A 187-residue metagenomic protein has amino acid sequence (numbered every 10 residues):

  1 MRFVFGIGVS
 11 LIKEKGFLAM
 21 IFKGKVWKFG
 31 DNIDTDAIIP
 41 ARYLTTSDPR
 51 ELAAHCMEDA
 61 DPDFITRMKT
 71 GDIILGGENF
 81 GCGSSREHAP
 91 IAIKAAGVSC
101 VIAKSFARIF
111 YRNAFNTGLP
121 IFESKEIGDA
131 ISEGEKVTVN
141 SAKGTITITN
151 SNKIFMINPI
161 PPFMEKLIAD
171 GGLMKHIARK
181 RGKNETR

Functional and structural regions predicted by a protein language model:
F3-A19: Short, Lys/Arg-enriched N-terminal segments with co-localized hydrophobic residues within the first ~10-30 amino acids
G16, T117-R187: Acidic, glycine-rich flexible loop/linker segments
G16-I33, A37-A41, K175-E185: N-terminal, positively charged, Ser/Thr/Ala/Gly-biased leader segments that form transit/presequence-like amphipathic
I33, G81-E87, I168-A178: Conserved phosphate/anionic-ligand binding catalytic regions in large, soluble enzymes, centered on
A37, E51, H55, N113 (+2 more regions): Alpha-helical scaffold segments in soluble metabolic enzymes
I39-K143: Feature captures the catalytic cores and cofactor-binding loops of soluble hydro-lyases/lyases that act on carboxylate
